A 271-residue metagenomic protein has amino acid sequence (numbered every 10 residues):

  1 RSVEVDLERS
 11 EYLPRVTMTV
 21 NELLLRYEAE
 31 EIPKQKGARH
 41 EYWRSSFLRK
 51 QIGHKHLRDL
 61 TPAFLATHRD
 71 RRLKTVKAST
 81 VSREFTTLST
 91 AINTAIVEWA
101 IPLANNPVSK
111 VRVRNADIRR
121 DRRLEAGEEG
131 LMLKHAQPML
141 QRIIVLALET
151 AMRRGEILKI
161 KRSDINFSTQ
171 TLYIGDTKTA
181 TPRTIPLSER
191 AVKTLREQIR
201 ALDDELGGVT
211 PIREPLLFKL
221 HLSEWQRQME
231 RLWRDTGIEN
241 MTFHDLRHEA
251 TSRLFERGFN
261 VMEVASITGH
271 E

Functional and structural regions predicted by a protein language model:
R1-T67, R71, L206-I212: N-terminal DNA-binding module of tyrosine recombinases/phage integrases
E4, Y42-R49, F85-I96, I144-A151: Short, amphipathic alpha-helical segments that act as regulatory/interfacial helices in nucleotide-processing proteins
V20, G37-E41, T61, T80 (+9 more regions): Hydrophobic (often cysteine-bearing) scaffold residues that line and stabilize catalytic clefts of nucleotide/cofactor
A78-T86, V97, I101-R154, L158-K159 (+5 more regions): Basic, Lys/Arg- and aromatic-enriched nucleic-acid-binding interface segment
S109, R119, T169-G175, L217 (+3 more regions): Short functional hotspots where side chains directly engage DNA or cofactors
R123, Y173-A180, R190-V192, S223-E224 (+2 more regions): Catalytic-site neighborhood detector that most strongly recognizes the C-terminal catalytic loop/helix of tyrosine
P138, R142-V145, E149-M152, E156 (+2 more regions): C-terminal catalytic core of tyrosine-transesterase DNA break-rejoin enzymes
T169, S188-E239: Active-site/catalytic core of tyrosine-dependent DNA strand-transfer enzymes
